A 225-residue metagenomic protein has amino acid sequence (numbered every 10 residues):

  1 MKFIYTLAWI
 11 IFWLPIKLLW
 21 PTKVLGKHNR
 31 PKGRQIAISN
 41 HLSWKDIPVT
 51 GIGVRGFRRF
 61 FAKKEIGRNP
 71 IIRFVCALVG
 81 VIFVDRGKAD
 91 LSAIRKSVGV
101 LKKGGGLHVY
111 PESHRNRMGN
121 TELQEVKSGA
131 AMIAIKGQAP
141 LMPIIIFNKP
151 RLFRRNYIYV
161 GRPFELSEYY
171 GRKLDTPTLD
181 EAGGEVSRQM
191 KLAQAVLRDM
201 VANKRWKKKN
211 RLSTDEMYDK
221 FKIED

Functional and structural regions predicted by a protein language model:
M1, K23, F61-A62, R86-G87 (+1 more regions): A generic secondary-structure micro-motif detector that highlights 1-2 residue hydrophobic/ambivalent hotspots embedded
M1-I36, K45-V54, L78-V81, I158 (+1 more regions): Membrane-anchoring hydrophobic helices of lipid-metabolizing enzymes
F3, L7, A89, T178 (+1 more regions): Soluble or luminal CAZymes and related metallo-dependent hydrolases
L19, K23, K88-A93: Glycine-rich, highly charged phosphate/nucleotide-binding loops
H28, A89, F147: Residue-level "edge-of-site" marker
P31-K88, K96: Catalytic core of membrane glycerolipid acyltransferases/transacylases, capturing the structured, soluble-facing
I94-D225: Non-catalytic C-terminal accessory region of glycerolipid acyltransferases and related lyso-lipid remodeling enzymes
